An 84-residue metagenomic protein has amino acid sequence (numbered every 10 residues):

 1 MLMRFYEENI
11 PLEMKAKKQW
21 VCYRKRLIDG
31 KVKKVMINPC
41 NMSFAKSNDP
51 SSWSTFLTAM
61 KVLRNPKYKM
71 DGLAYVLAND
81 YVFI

Functional and structural regions predicted by a protein language model:
M1-I84: Conserved phosphate/metal-binding and DNA-contacting active-site motifs used in DNA phosphodiester-bond processing
